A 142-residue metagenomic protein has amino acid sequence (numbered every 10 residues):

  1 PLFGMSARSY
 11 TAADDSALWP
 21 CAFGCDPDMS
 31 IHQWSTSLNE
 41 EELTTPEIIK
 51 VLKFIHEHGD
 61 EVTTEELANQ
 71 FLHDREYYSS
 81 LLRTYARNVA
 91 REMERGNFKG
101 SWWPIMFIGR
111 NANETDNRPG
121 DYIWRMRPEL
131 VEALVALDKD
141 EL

Functional and structural regions predicted by a protein language model:
P1-A17: Short, low-complexity, charged amphipathic interaction modules
F23-E41: Short, Lys/Arg-enriched N-terminal segment that forms or immediately precedes the first helix of a structured domain
T44-I49: Short, leucine-enriched amphipathic alpha-helices that occur as contiguous helical runs
I55-G59: Short helix-capping/hinge SLiMs at alpha-helix to coil transitions
E61-N69: Short acidic, hydrophobic short linear motifs in intrinsically disordered regions
D74-N88, E92: Short amphipathic alpha-helical interaction segments
E92-P104: Short Lys/Arg-enriched helix C-cap and helix-to-coil transition segments that create basic nucleic-acid-contact patches
W102-L142: Phospho-regulated, low-complexity intrinsically disordered regions of nuclear gene-regulatory and chromatin-associated
